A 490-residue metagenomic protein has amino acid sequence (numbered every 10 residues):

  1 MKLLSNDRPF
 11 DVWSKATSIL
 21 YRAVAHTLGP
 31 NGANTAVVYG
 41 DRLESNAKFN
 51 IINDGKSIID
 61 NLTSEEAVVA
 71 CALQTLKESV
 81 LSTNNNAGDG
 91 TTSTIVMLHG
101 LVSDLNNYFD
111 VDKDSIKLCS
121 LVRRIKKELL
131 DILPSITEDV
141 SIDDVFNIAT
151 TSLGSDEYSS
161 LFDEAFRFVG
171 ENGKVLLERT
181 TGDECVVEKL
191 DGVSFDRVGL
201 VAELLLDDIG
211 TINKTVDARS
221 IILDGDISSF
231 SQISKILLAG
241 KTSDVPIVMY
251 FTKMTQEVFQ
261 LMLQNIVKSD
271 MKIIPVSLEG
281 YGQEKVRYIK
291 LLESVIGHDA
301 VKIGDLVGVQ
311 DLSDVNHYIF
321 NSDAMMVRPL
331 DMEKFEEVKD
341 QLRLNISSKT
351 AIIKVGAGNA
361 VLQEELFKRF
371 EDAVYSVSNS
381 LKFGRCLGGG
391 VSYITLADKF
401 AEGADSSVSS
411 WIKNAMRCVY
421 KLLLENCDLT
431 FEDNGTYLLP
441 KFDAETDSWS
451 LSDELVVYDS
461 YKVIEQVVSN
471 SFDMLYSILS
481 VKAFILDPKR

Functional and structural regions predicted by a protein language model:
M1-D7, S57, L62, V80-T83 (+3 more regions): Short hinge/gating elements
M1-N86: Generic N-terminal targeting/processing segments that precede catalytic cores or assembly contacts
F10-W13, E65-A70, A300, I352-R490: Extended, low-charge hydrophobic alpha-helical regions
W13, G29, G88, D112 (+8 more regions): Residue-level signature of catalytic and energy-coupling elements of molecular machines, predominantly ATP/GTP-dependent
V24-N34, V80-L98, G154-R179, D183 (+2 more regions): Conserved phosphate/anionic-ligand binding catalytic regions in large, soluble enzymes, centered on
A72-V80, T92-N107, K113, L118-P134: Small-residue-rich
V111-T151, K214-R219, L223, D311-L330 (+1 more regions): A structural-propensity feature for long, helix-poor, extended segments
L129-L387, V481-R490: Long, structured protein-protein interaction/assembly regions in large complexes
